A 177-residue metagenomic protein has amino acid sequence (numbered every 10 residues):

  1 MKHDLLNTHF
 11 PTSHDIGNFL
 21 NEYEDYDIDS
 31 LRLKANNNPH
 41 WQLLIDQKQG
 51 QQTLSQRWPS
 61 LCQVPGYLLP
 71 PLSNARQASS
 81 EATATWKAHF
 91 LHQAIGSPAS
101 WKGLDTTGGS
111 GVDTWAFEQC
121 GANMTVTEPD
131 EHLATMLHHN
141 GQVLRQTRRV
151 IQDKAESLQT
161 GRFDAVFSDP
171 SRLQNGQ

Functional and structural regions predicted by a protein language model:
M1-Q177: SAM-dependent transferase fold signal centered on methyltransferase-like domains, encompassing both Class I
